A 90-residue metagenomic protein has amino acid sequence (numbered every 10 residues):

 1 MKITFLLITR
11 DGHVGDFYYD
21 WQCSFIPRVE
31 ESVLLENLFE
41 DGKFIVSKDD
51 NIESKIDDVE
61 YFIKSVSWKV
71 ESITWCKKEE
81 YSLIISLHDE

Functional and structural regions predicted by a protein language model:
M1-G15: Short, basic/aromatic beta-hairpin or loop at an interaction surface
D11-D16, G42-K43, E90: Short, surface-exposed beta-strand/loop "edge" segments at domain boundaries and coil↔beta transitions
D16-C23: Short alpha-helix capping/helix-loop boundary micro-motifs
N37-S47: Short, charged beta-turn/beta-strand-edge "cap" motif at the junction between a beta-strand and an adjacent loop
S47-E60: Short boundary/loop segments of OB/S1/cold-shock single-stranded nucleic-acid-binding domains
D58-E90: Glycine- and charge-enriched low-complexity intrinsically disordered segments
